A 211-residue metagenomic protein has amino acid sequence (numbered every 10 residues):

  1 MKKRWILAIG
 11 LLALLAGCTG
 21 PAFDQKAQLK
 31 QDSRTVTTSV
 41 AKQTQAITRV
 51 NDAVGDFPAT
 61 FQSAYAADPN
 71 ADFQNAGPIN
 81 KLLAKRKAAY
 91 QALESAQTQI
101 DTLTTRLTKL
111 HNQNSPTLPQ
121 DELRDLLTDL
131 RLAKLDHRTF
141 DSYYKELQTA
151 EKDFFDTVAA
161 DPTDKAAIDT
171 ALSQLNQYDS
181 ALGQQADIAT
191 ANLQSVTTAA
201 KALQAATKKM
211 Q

Functional and structural regions predicted by a protein language model:
K2-I9: Sec-dependent signal peptide recognition, specifically the positively charged N-region followed immediately by
L14-G17: C-terminal motif of bacterial Sec signal peptides marking the signal peptidase cleavage site
T19-S95: Immediate post-signal-peptide N-terminus of mature secreted/exported proteins
A92-D187, A191-M210: Extended amphipathic alpha-helical interaction segments
